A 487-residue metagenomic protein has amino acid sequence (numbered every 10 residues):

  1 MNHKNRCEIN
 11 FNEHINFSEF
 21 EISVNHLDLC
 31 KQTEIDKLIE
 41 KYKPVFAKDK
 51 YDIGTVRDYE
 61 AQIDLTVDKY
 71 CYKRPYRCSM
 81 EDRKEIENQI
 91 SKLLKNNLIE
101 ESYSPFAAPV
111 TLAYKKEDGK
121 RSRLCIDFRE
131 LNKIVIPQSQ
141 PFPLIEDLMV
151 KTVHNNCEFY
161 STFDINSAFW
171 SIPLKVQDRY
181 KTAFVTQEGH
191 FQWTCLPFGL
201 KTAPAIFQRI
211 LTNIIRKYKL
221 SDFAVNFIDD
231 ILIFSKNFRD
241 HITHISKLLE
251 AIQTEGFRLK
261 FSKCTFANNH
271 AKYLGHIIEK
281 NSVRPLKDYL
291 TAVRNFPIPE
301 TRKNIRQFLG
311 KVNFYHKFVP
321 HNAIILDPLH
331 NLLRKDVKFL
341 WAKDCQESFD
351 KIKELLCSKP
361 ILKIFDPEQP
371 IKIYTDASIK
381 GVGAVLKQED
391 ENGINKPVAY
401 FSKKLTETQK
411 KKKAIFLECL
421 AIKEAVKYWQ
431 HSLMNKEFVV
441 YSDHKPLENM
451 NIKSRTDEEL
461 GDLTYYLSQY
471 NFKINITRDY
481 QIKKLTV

Functional and structural regions predicted by a protein language model:
H14-F142, G189, Y218, D222-D230 (+4 more regions): Reverse-transcribing Pol proteins
K31-D49, R74-P105, S139-V153, F159 (+8 more regions): Inter-domain linker/hinge segments that demarcate the starts of reverse transcriptase and RNase H-type modules
K84, N155-E158, F169, H190-S221 (+1 more regions): Conserved pre-motif C helix in the palm subdomain of viral-like polymerases
Y114-R121, L131-Q138, W170-P173, L220-E255 (+4 more regions): Catalytic palm subdomain of template-directed nucleic-acid polymerases, centered on the conserved carboxylate motif
D118-N132, L144, L148-S171, R284-P285 (+1 more regions): Conserved catalytic palm subdomain of right-hand nucleotidyl-transferase polymerases, strongest for RNA-directed enzymes
N132, G189-I206, N392-L420, K445-E448: A short, polar/acidic, helix/strand-boundary loop motif
D222, F227, S262-E368: C-terminal reverse transcriptase regions that engage the nucleic-acid substrate
Q307, N313, K411-V487: RNase H-like nuclease module associated with reverse transcription
